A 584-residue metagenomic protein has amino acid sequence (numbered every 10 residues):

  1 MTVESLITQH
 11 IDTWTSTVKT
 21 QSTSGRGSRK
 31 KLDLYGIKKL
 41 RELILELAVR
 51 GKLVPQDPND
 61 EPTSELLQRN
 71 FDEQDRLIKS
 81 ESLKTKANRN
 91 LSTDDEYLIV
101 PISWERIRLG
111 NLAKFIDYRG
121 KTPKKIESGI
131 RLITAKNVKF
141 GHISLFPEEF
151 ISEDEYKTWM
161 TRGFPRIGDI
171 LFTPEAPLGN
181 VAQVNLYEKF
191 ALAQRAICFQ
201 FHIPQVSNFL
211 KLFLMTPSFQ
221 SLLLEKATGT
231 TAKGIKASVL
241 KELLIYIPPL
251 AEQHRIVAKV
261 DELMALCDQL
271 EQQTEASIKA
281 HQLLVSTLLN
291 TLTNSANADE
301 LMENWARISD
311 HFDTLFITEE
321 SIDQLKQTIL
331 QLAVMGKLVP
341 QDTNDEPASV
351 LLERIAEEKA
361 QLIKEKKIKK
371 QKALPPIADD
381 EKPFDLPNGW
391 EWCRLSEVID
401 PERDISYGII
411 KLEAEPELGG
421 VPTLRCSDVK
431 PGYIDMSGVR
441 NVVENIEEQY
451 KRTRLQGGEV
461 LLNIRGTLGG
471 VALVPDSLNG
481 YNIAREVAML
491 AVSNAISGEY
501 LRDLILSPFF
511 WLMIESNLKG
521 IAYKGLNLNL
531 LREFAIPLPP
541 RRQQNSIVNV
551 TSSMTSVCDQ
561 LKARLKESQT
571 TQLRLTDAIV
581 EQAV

Functional and structural regions predicted by a protein language model:
M1-Q9, L32-L34, L47-A48, D95-I107 (+11 more regions): Proline-centric
T17, S24-L34, R41-L43, L47-L53 (+10 more regions): Non-catalytic DNA-recognition/assembly elements of restriction-modification systems
K30-L34, L98-I102, T158, Q200 (+19 more regions): Hydrophobic alpha-helical scaffolding
N59, E65-N111, E353-R394: Cys/His-rich finger/ribbon microdomains and the adjacent scaffold used for macromolecule binding/structural
E61-S64, Q282, E346-V350: Terminal amphipathic helices with adjacent charged low-complexity linkers/tails
L83, L91-T93, E105-G141, T158-M160 (+5 more regions): Low-complexity, Lys/Gly-biased intrinsically disordered segments
T134, E153-M215, G229, G234-K236 (+5 more regions): A short beta-sheet element
N137-I151, D428-N441: Short, basic/aromatic beta-hairpin or loop at an interaction surface
